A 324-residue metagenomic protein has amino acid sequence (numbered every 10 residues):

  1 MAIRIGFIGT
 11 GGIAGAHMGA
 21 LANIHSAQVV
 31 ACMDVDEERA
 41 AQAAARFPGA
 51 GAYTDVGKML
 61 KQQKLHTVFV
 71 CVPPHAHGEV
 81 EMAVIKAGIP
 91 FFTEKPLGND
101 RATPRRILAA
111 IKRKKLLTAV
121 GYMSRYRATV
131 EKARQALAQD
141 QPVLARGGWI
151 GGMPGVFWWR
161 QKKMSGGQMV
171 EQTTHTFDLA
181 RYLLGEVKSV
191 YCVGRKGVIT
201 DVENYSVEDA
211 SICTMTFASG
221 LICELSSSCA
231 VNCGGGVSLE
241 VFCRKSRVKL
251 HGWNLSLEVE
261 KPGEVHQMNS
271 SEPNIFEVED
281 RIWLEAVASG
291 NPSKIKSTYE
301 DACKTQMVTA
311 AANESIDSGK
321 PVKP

Functional and structural regions predicted by a protein language model:
M1, T67-V70, L116, E285-P324: C-terminal helix-rich "cap/oligomerization" subdomain common to oxidoreductases
M1-F47: N-terminal Rossmann-like dinucleotide-binding module
H17, F47-A110: Beta-loop-alpha module in the N-terminal Rossmann-like domain of NAD(P)-dependent dehydrogenases, especially those
F92-T93, T118-V120, R146, L225 (+1 more regions): Hydrophobic residues in well-ordered beta-strands that form the structural core
L117, S124-N204, G319: Predominantly a Rossmann-like dinucleotide-binding segment in NAD(P)-dependent oxidoreductases
E171, D178-N254, R281-P292, P324: Contiguous beta-strand/loop segments that form the cofactor/metal-binding neighborhood of enzyme cores
S270-R281, S297: Active-site loop of classical SDR/Rossmann-like NAD(P)-dependent oxidoreductases, centered on the catalytic Tyr-X3-Lys
